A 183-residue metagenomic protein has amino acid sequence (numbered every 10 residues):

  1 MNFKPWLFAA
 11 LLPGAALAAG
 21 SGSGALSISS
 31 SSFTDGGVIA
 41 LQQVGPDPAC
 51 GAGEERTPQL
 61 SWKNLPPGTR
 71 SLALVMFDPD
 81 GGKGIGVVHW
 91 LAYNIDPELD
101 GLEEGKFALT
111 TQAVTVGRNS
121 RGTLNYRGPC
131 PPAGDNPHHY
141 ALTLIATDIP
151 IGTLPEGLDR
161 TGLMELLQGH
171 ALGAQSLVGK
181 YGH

Functional and structural regions predicted by a protein language model:
M1-L7: Bacterial N-terminal signal peptides that target proteins for export
F8-A10, I95: A ubiquitous, low-specificity "background" feature that marks scattered single residues across proteins without
A10-G20: Hydrophobic h-region of N-terminal signal peptides that target proteins for export in Gram-negative bacteria
A19-H183: N-terminus-centered regions that define maturation/targeting leaders and the start of the first functional domain
